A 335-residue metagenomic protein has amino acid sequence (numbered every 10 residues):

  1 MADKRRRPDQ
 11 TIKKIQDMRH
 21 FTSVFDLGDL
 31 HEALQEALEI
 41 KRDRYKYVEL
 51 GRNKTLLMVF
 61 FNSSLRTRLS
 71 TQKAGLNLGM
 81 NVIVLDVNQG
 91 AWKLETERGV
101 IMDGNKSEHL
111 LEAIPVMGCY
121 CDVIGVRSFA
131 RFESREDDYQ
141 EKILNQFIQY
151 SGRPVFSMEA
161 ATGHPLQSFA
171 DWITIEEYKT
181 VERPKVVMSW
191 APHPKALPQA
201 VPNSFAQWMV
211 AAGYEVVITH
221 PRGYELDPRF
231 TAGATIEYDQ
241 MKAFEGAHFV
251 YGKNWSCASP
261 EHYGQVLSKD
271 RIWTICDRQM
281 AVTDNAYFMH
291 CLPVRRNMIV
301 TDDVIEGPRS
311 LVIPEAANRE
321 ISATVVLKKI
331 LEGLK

Functional and structural regions predicted by a protein language model:
A2-L69, K73: Positively charged, low-complexity intrinsically disordered leader regions
D3-K4, T11, E306-K335: C-terminal helix-to-coil terminal segments
L50-L56, R183-K185, N285: Phosphate-coordination loops involved in phosphoryl transfer and adenosine-cofactor binding
G51-M58, S64-E176, R295-R296: Phosphate/diphosphate ligand-binding glycine-rich loop within oxidoreductases
F61-V84, E176-K253: Glycine-rich phosphate/diphosphate-binding loop of Rossmann-like nucleotide-binding domains
A74, V116, F147, W208 (+2 more regions): Hydrophobic/aromatic ligand-binding patch that stacks against planar heteroaromatic rings of cofactors or nucleotides
R229-S310: Rossmann-like adenosine-cofactor binding region
